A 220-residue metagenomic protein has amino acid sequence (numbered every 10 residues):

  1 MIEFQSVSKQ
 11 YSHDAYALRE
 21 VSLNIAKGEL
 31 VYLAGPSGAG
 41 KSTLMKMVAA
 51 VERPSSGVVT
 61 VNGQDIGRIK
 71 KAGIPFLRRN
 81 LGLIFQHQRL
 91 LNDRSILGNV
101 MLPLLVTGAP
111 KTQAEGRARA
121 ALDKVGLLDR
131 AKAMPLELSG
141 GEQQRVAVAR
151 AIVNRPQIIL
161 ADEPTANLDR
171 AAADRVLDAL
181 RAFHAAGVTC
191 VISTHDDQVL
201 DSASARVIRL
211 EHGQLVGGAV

Functional and structural regions predicted by a protein language model:
S12, I66-G82, K111, A185: ABC ATPase NBD coupling module
A49: Helix-to-loop junction immediately C-terminal to a conserved catalytic motif
G57-D65: Conserved ABC transporter NBD signature motif
M134-L138, E142-Q144: Conserved ABC ATPase signature
V153-Q157: A short, proline-enriched helix->beta-strand linker immediately N-terminal to the Walker B motif in ABC-type P-loop
I159-D162: Catalytic Walker B motif of ABC-type/P-loop ATPase nucleotide-binding domains
R170-A172: Helix N-cap at the start of a conserved alpha-helix in ABC-type nucleotide-binding domains
